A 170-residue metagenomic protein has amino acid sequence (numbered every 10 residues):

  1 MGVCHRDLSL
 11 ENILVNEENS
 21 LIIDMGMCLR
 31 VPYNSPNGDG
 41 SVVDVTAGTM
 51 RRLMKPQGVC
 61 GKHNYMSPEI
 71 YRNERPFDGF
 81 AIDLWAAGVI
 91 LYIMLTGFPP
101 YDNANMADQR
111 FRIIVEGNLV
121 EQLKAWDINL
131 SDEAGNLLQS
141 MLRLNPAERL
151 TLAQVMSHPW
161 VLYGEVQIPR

Functional and structural regions predicted by a protein language model:
V3-V15: Catalytic-loop of the protein kinase fold
N16-G61: Activation segment/activation loop of eukaryotic-type protein kinase catalytic domains
I70-A81: Conserved end of the kinase activation segment
M94-L95: Hydrophobic anchor on a C-lobe helix of Hanks-type protein kinase catalytic domains
F98-R143: C-terminal lobe of the eukaryotic/viral protein kinase catalytic domain
L144-E148, Q154-I168: Terminal C-lobe "cap" of eukaryotic-type protein kinase domains
